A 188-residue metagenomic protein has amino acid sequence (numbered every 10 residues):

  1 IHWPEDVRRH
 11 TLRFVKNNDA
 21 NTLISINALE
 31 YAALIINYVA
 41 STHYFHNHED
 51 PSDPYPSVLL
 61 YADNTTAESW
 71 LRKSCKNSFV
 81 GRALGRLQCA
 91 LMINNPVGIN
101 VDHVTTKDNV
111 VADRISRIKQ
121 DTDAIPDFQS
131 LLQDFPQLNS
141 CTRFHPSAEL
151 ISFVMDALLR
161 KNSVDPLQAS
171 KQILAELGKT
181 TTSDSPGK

Functional and structural regions predicted by a protein language model:
I1-A32, T66-F79, P186: A short, polar/acidic, helix/strand-boundary loop motif
T11-S52, P56-L60: Acidic helix/loop or adjacent segment enriched in Glu/Asp that either coordinates divalent metal
V39-V110, R117: RNase H catalytic domain
S78-G81, I118-D123, N162-V164: Short, low-complexity, polar/charged sequence segments that are solvent-exposed and flexible
A83-L87, A124-Q129, L167-S170: Glycine-rich loops and low-complexity Gly/Arg-rich segments that provide flexible linkers or classic glycine-based
A83-P96, V104, R114-I115, H145-P166: Extended catalytic cores and adjacent scaffolds of nucleotide/polyanion-binding enzymes
N95-L150: C-terminal functional segments of enzyme domains
Q129-G187: A cross-taxonomic marker for long C-terminal extensions/tails that follow the last structured domain
